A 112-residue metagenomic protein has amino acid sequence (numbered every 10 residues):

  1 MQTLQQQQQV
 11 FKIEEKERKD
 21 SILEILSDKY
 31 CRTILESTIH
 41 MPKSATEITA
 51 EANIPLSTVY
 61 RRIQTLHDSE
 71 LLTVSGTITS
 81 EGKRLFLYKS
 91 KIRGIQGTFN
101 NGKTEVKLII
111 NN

Functional and structural regions predicted by a protein language model:
L4-E24: Short, Lys/Arg-enriched N-terminal segment that forms or immediately precedes the first helix of a structured domain
E24-C31: Short helix-coil-helix linker/hinge
C31, H40-S44: Short capping segments at the starts of secondary-structure elements
I34, E47-E51, L66: A short acidic, leucine-rich amphipathic alpha-helix
E70: Glycine-centered, phosphate/nucleic-acid-interacting loop/turn motifs that mediate DNA/RNA or nucleotide
S80-N112: Conserved segment of winged-helix/HTH DNA-binding domains
